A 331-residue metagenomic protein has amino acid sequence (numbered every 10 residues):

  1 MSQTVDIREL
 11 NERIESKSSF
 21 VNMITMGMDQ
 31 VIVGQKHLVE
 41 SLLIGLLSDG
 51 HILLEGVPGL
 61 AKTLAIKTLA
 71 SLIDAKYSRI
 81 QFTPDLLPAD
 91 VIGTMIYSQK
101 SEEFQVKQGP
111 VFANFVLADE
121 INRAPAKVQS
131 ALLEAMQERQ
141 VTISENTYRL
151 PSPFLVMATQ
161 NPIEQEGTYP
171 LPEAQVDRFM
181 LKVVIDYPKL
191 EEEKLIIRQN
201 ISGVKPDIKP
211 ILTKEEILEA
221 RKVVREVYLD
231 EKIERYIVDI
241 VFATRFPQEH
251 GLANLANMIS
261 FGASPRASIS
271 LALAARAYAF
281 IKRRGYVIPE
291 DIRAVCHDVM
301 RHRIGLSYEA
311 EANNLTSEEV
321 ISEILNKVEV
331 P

Functional and structural regions predicted by a protein language model:
M1-E9, I14-E15, P247-P331: C-terminal engagement/docking regions of AAA+ P-loop ATPases
N11-S18, V31, T168-Y169, K182-N254 (+4 more regions): Conserved C-terminal "switch" segment of AAA+ ATPases
I14-L60, F242: Pre-Walker A (pre-P-loop) alpha-helix and adjacent loop at the N terminus of AAA/AAA+ ATPase modules, a conserved
L46-T83: Walker A/P-loop
V57, V91, T159: P-loop (Walker A) phosphate-binding loop of NTP-binding proteins
L86-F115: Short glycine-rich substrate-engagement loop in P-loop NTPases that contacts/grips substrate
Q105-N114, I143-Q160, L171-M180: AAA+/SF3 P-loop NTPase mechanochemical coupling elements
P110-Q137, P151, E166-Q175, Y187-L195: Conserved AAA+/SF3 P-loop NTPase catalytic/coupling segment centered on the Walker-B
